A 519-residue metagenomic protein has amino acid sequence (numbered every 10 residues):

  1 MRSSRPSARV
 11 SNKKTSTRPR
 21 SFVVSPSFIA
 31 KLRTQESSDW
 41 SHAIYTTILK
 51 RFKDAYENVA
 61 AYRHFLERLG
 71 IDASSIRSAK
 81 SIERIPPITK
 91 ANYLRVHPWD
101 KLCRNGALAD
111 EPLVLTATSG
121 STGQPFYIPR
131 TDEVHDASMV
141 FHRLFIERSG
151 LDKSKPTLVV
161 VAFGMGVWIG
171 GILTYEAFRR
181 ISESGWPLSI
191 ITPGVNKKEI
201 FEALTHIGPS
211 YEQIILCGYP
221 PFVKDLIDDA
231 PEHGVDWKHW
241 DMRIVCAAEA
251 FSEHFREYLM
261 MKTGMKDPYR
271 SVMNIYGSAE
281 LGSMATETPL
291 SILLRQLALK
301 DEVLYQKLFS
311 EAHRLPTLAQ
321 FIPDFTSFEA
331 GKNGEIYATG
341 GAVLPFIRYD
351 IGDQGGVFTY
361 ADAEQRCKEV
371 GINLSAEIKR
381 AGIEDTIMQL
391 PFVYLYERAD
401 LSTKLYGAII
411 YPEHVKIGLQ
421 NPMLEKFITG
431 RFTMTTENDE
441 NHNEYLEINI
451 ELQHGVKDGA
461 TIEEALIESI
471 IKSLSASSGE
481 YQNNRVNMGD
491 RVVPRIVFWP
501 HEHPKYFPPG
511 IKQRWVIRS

Functional and structural regions predicted by a protein language model:
R2-A117, G123-T157, S210, E444-S519: Nucleotide 5′-phosphate-binding alpha/beta core
A55, T118-S121, V159, L216 (+2 more regions): Conserved S/T- and glycine-rich ATP-binding loop of Class I adenylate-forming
D132-F145, L158-K224: AMP-binding/adenylate-forming
I172-I181, A230-H233, F255-G264, A465-E468: Short, aromatic/basic amphipathic alpha-helical patches
V195-I200, E212-K262, S271-E280, F328: Adenylate-forming
L216, Y337, A342, I347-R491 (+1 more regions): AMP-binding/adenylate-forming catalytic core of the ANL superfamily
E249-H254, G277-M284, V493-K505: Short, conserved secondary-structure transition motifs
F251, E257-S375: Conserved AMP-binding/adenylate-forming
